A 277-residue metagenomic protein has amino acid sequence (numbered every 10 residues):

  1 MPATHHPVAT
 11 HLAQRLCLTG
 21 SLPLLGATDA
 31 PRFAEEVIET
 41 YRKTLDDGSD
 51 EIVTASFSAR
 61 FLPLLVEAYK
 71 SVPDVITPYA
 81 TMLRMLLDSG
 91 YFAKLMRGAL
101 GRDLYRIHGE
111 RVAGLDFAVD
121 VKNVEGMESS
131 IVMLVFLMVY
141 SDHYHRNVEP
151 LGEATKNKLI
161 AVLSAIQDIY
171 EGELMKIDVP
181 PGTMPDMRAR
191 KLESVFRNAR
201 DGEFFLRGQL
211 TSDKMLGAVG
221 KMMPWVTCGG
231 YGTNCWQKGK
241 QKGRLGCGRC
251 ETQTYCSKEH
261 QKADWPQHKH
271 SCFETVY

Functional and structural regions predicted by a protein language model:
M1-N234: Generic structural signal for coil/turn-prone sequence and helix-edge features
L216, N234-W236, K240, L245: Eukaryotic intrinsically disordered, low-complexity regions
K240-K242, G246-F273, Y277: Cys/His-coordinated zinc-finger cores
